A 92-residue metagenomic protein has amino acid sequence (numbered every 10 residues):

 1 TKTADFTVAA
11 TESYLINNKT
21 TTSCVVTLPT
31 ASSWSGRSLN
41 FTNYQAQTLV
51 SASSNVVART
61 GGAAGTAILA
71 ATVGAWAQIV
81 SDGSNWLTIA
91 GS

Functional and structural regions predicted by a protein language model:
T1-A58, D82-S92: Exposed extracellular interaction/assembly regions and N-terminal maturation sites
T30, A71-T72: Intrinsically disordered, low-complexity coil segments
L39, A64-I68, A77, W86: Polar low-complexity intrinsically disordered regions enriched in Ser/Thr and small residues
N55-A71: Terminal beta-strand-rich extracellular "head" domains that mediate receptor/glycan or other ligand binding
T72-D82: Extracellular disulfide-bonded cysteine-rich modules/repeats
